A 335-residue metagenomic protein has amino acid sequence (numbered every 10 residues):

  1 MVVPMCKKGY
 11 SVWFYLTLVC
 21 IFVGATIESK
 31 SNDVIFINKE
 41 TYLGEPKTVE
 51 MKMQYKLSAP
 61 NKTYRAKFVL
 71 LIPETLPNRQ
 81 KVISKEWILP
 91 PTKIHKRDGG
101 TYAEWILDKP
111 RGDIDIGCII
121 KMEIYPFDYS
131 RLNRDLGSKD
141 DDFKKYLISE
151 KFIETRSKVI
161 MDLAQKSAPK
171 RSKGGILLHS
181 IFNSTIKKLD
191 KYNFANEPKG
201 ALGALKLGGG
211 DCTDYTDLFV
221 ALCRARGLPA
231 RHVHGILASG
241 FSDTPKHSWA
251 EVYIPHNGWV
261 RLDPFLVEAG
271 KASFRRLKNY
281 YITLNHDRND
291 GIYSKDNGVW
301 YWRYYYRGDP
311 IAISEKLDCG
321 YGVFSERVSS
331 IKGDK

Functional and structural regions predicted by a protein language model:
M1-K8: N-terminal secretory signal peptides that target proteins for export/translocation
Y15-G24: Bacterial N-terminal signal peptides
K30-P126: Intrinsically disordered, low-complexity N-terminal segments that are enriched in acidic
I72-E74, I120-M122, D135-L136, H234-I236 (+1 more regions): A mature extracytoplasmic/lumenal domain signature
K81, F127-Y129, K271-R276: A short, polar/proline- and glycine-enriched secondary-structure boundary/capping micro-motif
I114, I120-G210, L218, Y304-G333: Secondary-structure boundary elements
D214-D296: Hydrophobic/aromatic-rich core segments of domains that either
L266, S273-K335: Hydrophilic extracytoplasmic domains
